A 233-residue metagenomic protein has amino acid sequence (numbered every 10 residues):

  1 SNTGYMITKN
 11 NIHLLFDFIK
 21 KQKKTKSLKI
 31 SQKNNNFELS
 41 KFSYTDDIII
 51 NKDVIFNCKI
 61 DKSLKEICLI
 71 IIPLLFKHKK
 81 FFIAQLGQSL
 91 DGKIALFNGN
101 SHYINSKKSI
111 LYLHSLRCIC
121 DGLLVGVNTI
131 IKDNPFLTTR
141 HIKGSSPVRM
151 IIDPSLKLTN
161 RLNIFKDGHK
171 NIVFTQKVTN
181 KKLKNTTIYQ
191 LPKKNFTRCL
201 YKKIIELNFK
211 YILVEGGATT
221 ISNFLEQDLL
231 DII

Functional and structural regions predicted by a protein language model:
S1-L90, I94-K210, T219-S222: Active-site ligand-binding patch in enzyme domains
T220, F224-I233: Short acidic amphipathic segments
